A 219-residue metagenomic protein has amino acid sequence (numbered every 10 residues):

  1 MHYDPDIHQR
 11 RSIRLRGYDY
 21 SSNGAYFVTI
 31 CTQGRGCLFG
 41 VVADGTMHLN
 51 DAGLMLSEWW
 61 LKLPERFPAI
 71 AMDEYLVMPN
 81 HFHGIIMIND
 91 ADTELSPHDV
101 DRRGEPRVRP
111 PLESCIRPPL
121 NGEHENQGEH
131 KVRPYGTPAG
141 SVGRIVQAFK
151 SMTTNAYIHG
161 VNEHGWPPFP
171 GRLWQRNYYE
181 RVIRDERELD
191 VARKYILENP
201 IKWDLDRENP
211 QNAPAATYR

Functional and structural regions predicted by a protein language model:
M1-R219: Short catalytic/metal-binding and nucleic-acid-binding patches
